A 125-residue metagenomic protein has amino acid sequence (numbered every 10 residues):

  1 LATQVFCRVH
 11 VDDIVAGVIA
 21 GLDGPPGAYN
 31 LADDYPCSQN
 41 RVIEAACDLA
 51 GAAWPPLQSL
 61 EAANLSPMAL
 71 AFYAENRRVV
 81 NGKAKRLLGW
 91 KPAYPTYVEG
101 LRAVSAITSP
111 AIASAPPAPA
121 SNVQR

Functional and structural regions predicted by a protein language model:
L1-G21: Substrate-positioning beta->alpha
F6-V9, C37, V79, P95: Residue-level signal for the nucleotide or nucleotide-sugar donor/cofactor binding architecture
V11, E44, A63-K91: Conserved C-terminal active-site "lid" loop/helix of NAD(P)H-dependent oxidoreductases that clamps the redox cofactor
D12, N40, G82, P95-V98: Residues in well-ordered alpha-helical elements
I14-A69: Mid/C-terminal beta-alpha module of Rossmann-like enzyme folds, strongest in SDR-family dehydrogenases/epimerases
V15, I43, K85, V98-L101: Generic structural signal for individual residues within well-ordered alpha-helical segments across diverse proteins
A20, D48, W90, A103-I107: Residues within well-ordered alpha-helical secondary structure of globular protein domains
P95-R125: Amphipathic terminal alpha-helices
